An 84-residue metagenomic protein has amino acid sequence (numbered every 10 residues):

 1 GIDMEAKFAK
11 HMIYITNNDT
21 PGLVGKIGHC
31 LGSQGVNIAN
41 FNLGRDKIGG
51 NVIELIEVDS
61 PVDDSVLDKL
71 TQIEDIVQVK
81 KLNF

Functional and structural regions predicted by a protein language model:
G1-F84: A conserved regulatory-domain signal marking ACT and ACT-like small-molecule sensing domains and adjacent regulatory
